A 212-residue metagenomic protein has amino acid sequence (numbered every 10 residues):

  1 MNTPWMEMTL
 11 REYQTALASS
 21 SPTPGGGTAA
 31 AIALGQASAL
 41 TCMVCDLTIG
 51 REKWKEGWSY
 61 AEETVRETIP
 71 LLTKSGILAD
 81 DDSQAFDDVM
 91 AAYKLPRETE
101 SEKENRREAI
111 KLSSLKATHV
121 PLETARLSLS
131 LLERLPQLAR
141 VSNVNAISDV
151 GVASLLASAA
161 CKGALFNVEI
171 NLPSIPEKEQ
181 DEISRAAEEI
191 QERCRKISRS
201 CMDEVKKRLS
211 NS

Functional and structural regions predicted by a protein language model:
W5-P24, N143-V144: Short, hydrophobic/aliphatic alpha-helical segments
S19-L40, A146-A164: Conserved phosphate/anionic-ligand binding catalytic regions in large, soluble enzymes, centered on
P22, E63-P70, A117, D149-S154: Alpha-helical scaffold segments that form or flank carboxylate-/histidine-based iron centers
E52-A91: A structural-propensity feature for long, helix-poor, extended segments
T68-S75, A79, P121, S128 (+2 more regions): Amphipathic alpha-helical coiled-coil segments
D81-P96, S198-S212: Long, charge-rich low-complexity segments
D82, F86-L155, A159: Amphipathic alpha-helical interface segments
T124, L131-R134, A146-S212: Preference for long, well-ordered alpha-helical segments
